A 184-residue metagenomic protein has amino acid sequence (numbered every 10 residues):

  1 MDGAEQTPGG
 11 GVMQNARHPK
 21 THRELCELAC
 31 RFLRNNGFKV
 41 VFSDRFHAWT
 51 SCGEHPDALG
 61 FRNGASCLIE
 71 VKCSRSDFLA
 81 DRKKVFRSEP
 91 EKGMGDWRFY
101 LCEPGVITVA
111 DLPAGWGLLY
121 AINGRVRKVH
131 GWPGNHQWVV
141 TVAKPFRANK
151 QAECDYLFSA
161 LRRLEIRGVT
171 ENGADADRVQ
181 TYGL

Functional and structural regions predicted by a protein language model:
D2-N35, A110-L184: Non-catalytic C-terminal interaction segments of nucleic acid-processing enzymes
R34-S51: A short acidic/basic microdomain associated with nuclease active sites
S43-D44, L101-E103, A121-N123, V129: Conserved beta-strand termini and adjacent loop/short-helix elements that scaffold enzyme active sites in alpha/beta
F46, L59, K72: Anionic group-transfer/hydrolysis microenvironments
C52-G53, R75: A short, well-structured beta->alpha microelement
P56-L68: Active-site beta-strand-loop-beta-strand hairpin of nuclease catalytic cores that positions key catalytic residues
S66, K72-A121: Catalytic cores of nucleic-acid endonucleases
